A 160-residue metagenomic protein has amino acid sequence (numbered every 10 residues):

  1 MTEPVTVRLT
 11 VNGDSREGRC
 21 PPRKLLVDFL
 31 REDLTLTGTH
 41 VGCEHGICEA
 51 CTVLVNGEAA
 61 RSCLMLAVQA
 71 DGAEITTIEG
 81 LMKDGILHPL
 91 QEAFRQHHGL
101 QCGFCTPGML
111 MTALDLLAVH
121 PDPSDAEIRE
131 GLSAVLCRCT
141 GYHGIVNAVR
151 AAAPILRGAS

Functional and structural regions predicted by a protein language model:
M1-S160: Signature of N-terminal electron-transfer/Fe-S-associated modules in redox systems
